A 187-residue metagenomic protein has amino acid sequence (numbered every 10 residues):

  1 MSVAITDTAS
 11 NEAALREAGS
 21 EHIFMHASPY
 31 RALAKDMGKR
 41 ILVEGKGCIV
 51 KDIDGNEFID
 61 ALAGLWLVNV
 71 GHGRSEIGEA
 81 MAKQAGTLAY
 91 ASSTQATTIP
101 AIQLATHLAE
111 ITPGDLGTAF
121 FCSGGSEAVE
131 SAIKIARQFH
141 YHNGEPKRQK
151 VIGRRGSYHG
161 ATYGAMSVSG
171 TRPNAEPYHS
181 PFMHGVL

Functional and structural regions predicted by a protein language model:
S2-K46: Active-site-adjacent loop/helix segments that line or gate small-molecule/cofactor pockets in enzymes
V3-I5, E57-P146, I152: Glycine-rich loop-to-alpha-helix module at the N-terminal edge of alpha/beta enzyme cores
A18, S126-E127, Y158-Y163: Conserved A3 ("GATE") glycine/threonine-rich loop of ANL adenylate-forming enzymes
R31-A32, V129, I133-A136, A165-G170: A gly/ser-rich beta-alpha-beta helix-loop segment of oxidoreductase catalytic cores
A34, I41-V43, I111-G114, N143-E145 (+1 more regions): Solvent-exposed alpha-helices and their adjacent loops that cap or buttress functional pockets in soluble metabolic
K39-A61: Active-site and channel-lining beta-strand-loop segments that bind or position nucleotide-derived/phosphorylated
I49, L67-V70, V186: Short, well-ordered beta-strand elements within core beta-sheets of diverse protein domains
R155-L187: PLP-dependent aminotransferase-class I/II
